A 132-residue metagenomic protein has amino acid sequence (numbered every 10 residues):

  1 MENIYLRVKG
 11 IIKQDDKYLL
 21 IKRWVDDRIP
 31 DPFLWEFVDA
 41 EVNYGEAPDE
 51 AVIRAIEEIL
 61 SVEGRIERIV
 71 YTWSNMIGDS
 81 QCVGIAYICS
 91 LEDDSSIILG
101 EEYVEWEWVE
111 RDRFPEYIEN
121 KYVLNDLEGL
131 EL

Functional and structural regions predicted by a protein language model:
M1-L19, E41, T72: Conserved N-terminal beta-strand and adjoining loop/helix that marks the start of the Nudix/MutT-like hydrolase domain
Y5, K13, P32, F37 (+2 more regions): Short connector loops at helix/strand junctions that flank enzyme active sites, especially segments positioning acidic
G10, I69, Y87-C89: A structural signal for short, well-ordered beta-strand segments
I12-K13, L20, C89, W108: Conserved hydrophobic "DFG−1" position in protein kinase catalytic cores
K17-E58: Conserved Nudix-box catalytic region and its N-terminal flanking loop in Nudix hydrolases and closely related
E41-R65, N75-V123: Unchanged
D126-L132: A small-molecule sensor/coupling module
